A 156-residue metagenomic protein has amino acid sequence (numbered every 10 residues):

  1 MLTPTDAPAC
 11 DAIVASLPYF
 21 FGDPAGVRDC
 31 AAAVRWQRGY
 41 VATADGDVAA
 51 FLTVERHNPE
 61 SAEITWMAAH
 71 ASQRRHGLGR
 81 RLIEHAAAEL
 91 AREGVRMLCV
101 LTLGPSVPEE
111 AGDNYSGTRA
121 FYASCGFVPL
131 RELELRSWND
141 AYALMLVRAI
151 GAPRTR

Functional and structural regions predicted by a protein language model:
M1-C10: A short beta-loop-alpha structural element at the N-terminal edge of CoA-dependent acyl/N-acetyltransferase catalytic
V41, D47-E55, E63-A68: Conserved beta-strand in the GNAT
R56-M67, R74, E93-M97, W138: A conserved beta-turn-beta hairpin within the catalytic core of GNAT-like acetyltransferases that forms part
Q73, G77-H85: Conserved acetyl-CoA pyrophosphate-binding loop and the N-cap/start of the following alpha-helix in GNAT-like
L90-N114: Conserved GNAT acetyl-CoA-binding A-motif
Y115-T118, E132-Y142: Short glycine/proline-centered loop/turn elements that form peptide/ligand docking sites
Y122, F127: Conserved active-site tyrosine of GNAT-family acetyltransferases
